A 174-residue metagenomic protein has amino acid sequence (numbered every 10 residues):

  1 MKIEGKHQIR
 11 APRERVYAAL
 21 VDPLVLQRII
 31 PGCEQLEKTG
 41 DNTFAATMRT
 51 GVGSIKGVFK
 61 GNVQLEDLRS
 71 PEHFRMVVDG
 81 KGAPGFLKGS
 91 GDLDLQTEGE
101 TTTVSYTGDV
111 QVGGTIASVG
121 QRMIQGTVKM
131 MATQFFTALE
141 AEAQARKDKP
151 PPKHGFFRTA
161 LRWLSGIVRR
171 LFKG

Functional and structural regions predicted by a protein language model:
M1-T43, T47, G51, G155-G174: Hydrophobic ligand-binding cavity/cleft-lining segments
K2-K6, T43, V58-K60, H73 (+2 more regions): Intrinsic-disorder/low-complexity, polar/charged segments enriched in Ser/Thr/Lys/Arg/Asp/Glu/Gln
G5, C33-E34, G61-D67, V78 (+1 more regions): Hydrophobic/aromatic beta-strand elements that line small-molecule binding cavities or substrate pockets in beta-rich
I9, T50-S54, R69, G82-P84 (+1 more regions): A generic beta-sheet turn/junction motif
V16-L20, L26, L65, Y106 (+1 more regions): Hydrophobic pocket/interface hotspot
K38-D79, L171-G174: Glycine-rich portal/gate segments that line the openings of hydrophobic small-molecule binding cavities
G80-T127: Beta-strand/loop substructures that line and gate deep hydrophobic ligand-binding cavities in soluble
I116-K153, F157-R162, R170: A conserved amphipathic terminal alpha-helix motif
